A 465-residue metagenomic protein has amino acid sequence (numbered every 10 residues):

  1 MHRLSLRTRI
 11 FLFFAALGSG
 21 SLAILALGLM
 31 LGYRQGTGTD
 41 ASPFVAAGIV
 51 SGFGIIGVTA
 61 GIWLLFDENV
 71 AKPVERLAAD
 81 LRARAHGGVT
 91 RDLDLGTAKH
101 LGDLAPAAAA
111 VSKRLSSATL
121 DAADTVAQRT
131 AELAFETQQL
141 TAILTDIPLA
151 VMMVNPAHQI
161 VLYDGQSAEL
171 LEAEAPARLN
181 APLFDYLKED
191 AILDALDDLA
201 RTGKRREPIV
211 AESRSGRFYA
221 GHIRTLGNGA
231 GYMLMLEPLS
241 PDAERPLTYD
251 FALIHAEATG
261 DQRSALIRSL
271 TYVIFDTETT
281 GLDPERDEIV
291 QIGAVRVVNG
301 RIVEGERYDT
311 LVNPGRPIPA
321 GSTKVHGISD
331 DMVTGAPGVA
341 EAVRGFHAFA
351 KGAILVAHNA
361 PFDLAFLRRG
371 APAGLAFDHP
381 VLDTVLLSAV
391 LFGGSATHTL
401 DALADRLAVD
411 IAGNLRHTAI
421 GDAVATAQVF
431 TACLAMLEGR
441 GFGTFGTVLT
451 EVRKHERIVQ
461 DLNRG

Functional and structural regions predicted by a protein language model:
M1-E75: Alpha-helical transmembrane segments and their helix-membrane boundary motifs
N69-V89, A105, S112: Membrane-proximal alpha-helical signal-transduction linkers
A83, G96, D103-F135: Amphipathic coiled-coil signaling helices used for dimeric signal transmission
T90, T97-H100, D190-P246: PAS-family sensory/regulatory modules and their coupling/dimerization elements
A110, R114-D124, L226-R263: Sensory coupling linkers of modular signal transduction proteins
V126-L171, D261-L266: Sensory modules in modular signal-transduction proteins
T259-D261, R268-F275, T279-H379, G393-H398 (+2 more regions): Conserved non-catalytic scaffold segment of RNase H-like nuclease domains
Q262, A427-G465: Acidic two-metal-ion nuclease catalytic site recognized across multiple nuclease folds, prominently DnaQ/RNase D-T
